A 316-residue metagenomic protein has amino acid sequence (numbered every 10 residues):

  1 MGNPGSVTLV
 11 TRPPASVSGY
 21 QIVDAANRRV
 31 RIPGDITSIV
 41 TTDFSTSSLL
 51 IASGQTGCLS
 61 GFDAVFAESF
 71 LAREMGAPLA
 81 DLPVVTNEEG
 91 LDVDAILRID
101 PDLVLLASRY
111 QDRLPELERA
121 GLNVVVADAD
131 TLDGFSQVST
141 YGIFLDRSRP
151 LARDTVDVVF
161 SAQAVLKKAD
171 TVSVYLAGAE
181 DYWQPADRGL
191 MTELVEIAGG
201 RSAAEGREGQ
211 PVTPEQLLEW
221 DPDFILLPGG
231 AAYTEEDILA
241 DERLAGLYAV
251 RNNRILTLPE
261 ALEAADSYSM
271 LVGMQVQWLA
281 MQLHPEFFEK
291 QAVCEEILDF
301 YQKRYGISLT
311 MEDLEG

Functional and structural regions predicted by a protein language model:
M1-G34, L298, Q302-G316: N-terminal hydrophobic or amphipathic helices and topogenic motifs
A25-N27, L82-D94, R207-P214: Short helix-initiation/N-cap motifs at beta->coil->alpha
R29, L103, D112-W183, A204-E205 (+2 more regions): Extracytoplasmic substrate-binding proteins
V40-L97, L103-R109: A short, structured surface patch at a secondary-structure boundary
Q55, P78-A80, A120-L122, A198 (+1 more regions): Short, structured coil segments at secondary-structure junctions
V85, D92-L106, L122, P214-G230: Proline-aspartate-enriched helix->loop->beta-strand connector
Y110-R119, P228-D241: A ligand-binding cleft/hinge motif common to bilobed small-molecule-binding domains
Q184-Q210: Alpha-helical, coiled-coil/dimerization segments enriched in small aliphatic residues
